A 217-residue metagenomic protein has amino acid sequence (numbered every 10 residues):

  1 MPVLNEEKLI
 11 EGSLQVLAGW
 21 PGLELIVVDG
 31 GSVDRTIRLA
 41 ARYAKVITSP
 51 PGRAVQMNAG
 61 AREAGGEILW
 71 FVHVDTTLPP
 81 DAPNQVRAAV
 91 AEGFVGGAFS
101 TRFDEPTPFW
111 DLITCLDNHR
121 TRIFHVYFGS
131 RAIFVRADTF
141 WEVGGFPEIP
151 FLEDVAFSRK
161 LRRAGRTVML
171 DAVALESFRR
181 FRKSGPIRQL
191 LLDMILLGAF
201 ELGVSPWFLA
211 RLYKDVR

Functional and structural regions predicted by a protein language model:
L4-G19: Short, well-formed alpha-helical segments that are part of the catalytic scaffolds of diverse glycosyltransferases
K8-G12, D34-R42: Acidic helix N-cap motif at the loop->helix transition within catalytic regions of sugar-transfer enzymes
V16, D29-I37, T76: A conserved acidic beta->alpha catalytic loop
R35, V74-A88, R159: Acidic donor-binding/catalytic loop of UDP-sugar-dependent glycosyltransferases, especially processive GT2
T48-A64: Glycine-rich, basic loop-to-helix element that forms the pyrophosphate-binding segment of sugar-nucleotide handling
L69: Short aromatic/hydrophobic "clamp" motif used to bind/position activated sugar donors
P80-F109: Conserved donor NDP-sugar-binding/catalytic core segment of glycosyltransferases
R159-R217: Hydrophobic helical membrane-anchoring modules
